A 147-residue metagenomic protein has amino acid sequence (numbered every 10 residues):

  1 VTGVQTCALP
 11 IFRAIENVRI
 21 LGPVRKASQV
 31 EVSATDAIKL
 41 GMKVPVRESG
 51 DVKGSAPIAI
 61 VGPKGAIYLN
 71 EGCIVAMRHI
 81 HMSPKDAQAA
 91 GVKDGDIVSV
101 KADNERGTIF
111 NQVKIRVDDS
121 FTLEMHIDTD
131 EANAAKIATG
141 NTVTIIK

Functional and structural regions predicted by a protein language model:
T2-L9: Short, small-residue-biased leader/transition segments that mark boundaries at the very start of proteins
I11-A14: Structural and coupling elements of P-loop NTPases
E16-P84, I97-K147: Beta-strand/loop-dominated core regions that host nucleotide or nucleotide-derived cofactor-binding catalytic loops
